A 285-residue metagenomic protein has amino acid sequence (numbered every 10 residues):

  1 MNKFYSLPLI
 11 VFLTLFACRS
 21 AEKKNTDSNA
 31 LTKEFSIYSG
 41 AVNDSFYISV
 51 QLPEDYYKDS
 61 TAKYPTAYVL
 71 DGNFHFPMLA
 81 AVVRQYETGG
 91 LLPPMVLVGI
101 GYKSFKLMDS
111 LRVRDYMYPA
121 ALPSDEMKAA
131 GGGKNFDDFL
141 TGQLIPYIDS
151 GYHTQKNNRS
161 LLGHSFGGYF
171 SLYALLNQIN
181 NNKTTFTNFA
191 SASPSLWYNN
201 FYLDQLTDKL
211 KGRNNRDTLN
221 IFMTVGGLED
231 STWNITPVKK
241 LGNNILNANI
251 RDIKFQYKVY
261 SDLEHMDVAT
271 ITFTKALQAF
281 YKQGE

Functional and structural regions predicted by a protein language model:
M1-N2, E22: Generic cytosolic/nucleocytoplasmic N-terminal low-complexity/intrinsically disordered segments
N2-I10: Sec-dependent signal peptide recognition, specifically the positively charged N-region followed immediately by
F12-L13, G168: Alpha-helical and His/Cys-centered functional microenvironments
L15-A17: C-terminal motif of bacterial Sec signal peptides marking the signal peptidase cleavage site
A21-E285: Non-catalytic cap/lid and distal C-terminal segments of serine-dependent acyl enzymes
